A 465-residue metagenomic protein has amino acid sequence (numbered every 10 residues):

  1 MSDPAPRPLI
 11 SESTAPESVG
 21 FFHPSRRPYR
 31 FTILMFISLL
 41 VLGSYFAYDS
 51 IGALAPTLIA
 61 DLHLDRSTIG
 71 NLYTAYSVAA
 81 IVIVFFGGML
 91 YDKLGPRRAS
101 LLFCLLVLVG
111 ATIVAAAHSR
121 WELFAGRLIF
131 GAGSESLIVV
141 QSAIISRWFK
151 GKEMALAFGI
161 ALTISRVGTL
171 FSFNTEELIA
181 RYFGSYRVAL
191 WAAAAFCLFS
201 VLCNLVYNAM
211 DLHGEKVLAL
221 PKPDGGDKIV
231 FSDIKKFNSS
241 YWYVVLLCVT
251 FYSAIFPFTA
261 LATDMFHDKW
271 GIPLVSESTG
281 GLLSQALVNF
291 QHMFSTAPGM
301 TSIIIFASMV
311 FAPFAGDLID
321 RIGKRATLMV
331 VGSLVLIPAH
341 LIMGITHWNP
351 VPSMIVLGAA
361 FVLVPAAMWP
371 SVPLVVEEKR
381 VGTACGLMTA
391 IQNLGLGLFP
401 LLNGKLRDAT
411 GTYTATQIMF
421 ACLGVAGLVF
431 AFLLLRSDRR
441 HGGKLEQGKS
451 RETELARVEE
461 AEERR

Functional and structural regions predicted by a protein language model:
A15-R27, D211-V245, S450-E463: Juxtamembrane intracellular "pre-TM" segments in multi-pass secondary transporters
I51-A55, N238-I305, M309, W369 (+1 more regions): Extracytoplasmic gate region of multi-pass secondary transporters
H63, G95, A116-E122, G133 (+3 more regions): Helix-breaking motifs and short loop linkers at transmembrane-helix boundaries and internal kinks in secondary membrane
V82-W121: Conserved MFS/SLC helix-loop-helix module at the cytosolic interface between two early adjacent transmembrane helices
I83-G95, F311-K324: Helix-to-loop junctions at the C-terminal end of transmembrane segments in multipass secondary transporters
G126-I164: Cytoplasmic helix-loop-helix junction between adjacent transmembrane helices in 12-TM secondary transporters
A161-L212: Helix-loop-helix hairpin linking two adjacent transmembrane segments in secondary transporters
R325-S371: C-terminal transmembrane helical hairpin of 12-TM major facilitator-type secondary transporters
